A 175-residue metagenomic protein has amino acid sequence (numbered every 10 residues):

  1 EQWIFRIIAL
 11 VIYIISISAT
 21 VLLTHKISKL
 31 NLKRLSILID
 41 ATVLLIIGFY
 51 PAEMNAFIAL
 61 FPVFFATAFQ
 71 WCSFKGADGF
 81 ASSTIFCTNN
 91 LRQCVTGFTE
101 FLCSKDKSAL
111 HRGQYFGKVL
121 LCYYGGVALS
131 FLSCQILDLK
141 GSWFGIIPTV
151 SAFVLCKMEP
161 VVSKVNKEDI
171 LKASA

Functional and structural regions predicted by a protein language model:
F5-A9, P62-Y124: Substrate-agnostic recognition of the 12-TM MFS/MFS-like secondary transporter fold
A9, I15-N31, L129-I136: Helix-to-loop junctions at the C-terminal end of transmembrane segments in multipass secondary transporters
T24-A41, L139-G141: Cytoplasmic membrane-interface "Motif A"-like loop-to-helix N-cap segments of 12-TM Major Facilitator Superfamily
I27-L30, F49-N55, K75-F80: Membrane-interface helix caps and helix-loop-helix hairpins in membrane proteins
I39-A56, F153-P160: C-terminal ends and interior cores of transmembrane alpha-helices in multi-pass membrane transporters/permeases
K140-F153: Small-residue-rich transmembrane alpha-helices that serve as helix-helix interface/gating elements in multipass
V161-A175: Intrinsic disorder in cytosolic terminal tails and internal cytosolic loops of multi-pass membrane transporters
